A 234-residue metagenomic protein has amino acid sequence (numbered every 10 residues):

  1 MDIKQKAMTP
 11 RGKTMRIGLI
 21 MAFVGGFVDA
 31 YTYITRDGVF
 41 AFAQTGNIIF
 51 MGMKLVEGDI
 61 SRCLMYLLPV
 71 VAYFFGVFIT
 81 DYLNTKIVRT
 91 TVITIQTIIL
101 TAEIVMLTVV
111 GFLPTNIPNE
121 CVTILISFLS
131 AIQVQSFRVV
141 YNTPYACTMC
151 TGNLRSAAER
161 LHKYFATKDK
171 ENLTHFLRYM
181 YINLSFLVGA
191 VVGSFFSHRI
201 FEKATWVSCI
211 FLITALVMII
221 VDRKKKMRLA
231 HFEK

Functional and structural regions predicted by a protein language model:
M1-G12: Short, Lys/Arg-rich, polar N-terminal cytosolic tail immediately upstream of the first transmembrane signal-anchor
G46-G52, I126-L187: Substrate-agnostic recognition of the 12-TM MFS/MFS-like secondary transporter fold
V70, F74-F78, T108, N183-V191: Hydrophobic/small/kink-forming positions within alpha-helical transmembrane segments of polytopic membrane proteins
F78-T90, S197: Helix-to-loop junctions at the C-terminal end of transmembrane segments in multipass secondary transporters
T91-T97, V191-I210: A membrane-interface helix-boundary motif in multi-pass transporters
I98-V105, K203-I219: Symmetry-related core transmembrane helices of the 12-TM Major Facilitator Superfamily/SLC fold
I104-I117: C-terminal ends and interior cores of transmembrane alpha-helices in multi-pass membrane transporters/permeases
P114, I210-A230: Multi-pass alpha-helical transporter architecture, strongest for 12-TM Major Facilitator/SLC carriers used
